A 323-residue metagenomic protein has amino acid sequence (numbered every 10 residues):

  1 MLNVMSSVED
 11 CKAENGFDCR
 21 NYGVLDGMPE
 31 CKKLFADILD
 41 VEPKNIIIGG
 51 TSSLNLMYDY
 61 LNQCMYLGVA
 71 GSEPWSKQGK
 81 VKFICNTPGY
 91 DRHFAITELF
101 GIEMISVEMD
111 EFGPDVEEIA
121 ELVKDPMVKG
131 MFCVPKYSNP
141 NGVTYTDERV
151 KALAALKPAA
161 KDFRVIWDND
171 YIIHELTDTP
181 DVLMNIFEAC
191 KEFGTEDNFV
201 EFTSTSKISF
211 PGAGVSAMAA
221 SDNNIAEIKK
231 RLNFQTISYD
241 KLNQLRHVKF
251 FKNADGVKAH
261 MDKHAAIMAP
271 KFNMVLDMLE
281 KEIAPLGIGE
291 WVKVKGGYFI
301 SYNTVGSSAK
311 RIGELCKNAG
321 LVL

Functional and structural regions predicted by a protein language model:
M1-D10, N233, K249-F251, T304 (+1 more regions): N-terminal basic, amphipathic alpha-helical segments
V8-K161, I173-G194, M268: Conserved core of the PLP fold type I
G49, C190-A269: Conserved core segment of the aminotransferase class I/II
K82, R164-V165, V200: Hydrophobic "anchor" residues on beta-strands that sit immediately upstream of conserved functional sites
D162, K252-V257, E280, R311: Inter-domain helical "communication" segments and dimerization helices that couple sensory or membrane-embedded modules
D168: Glycine-centered flexible beta-alpha turn that most often forms the glycine-rich phosphate-binding loop
D262-L276, I288-T304, I312-K317: Conserved glycine-rich beta-strand-loop-beta hairpin in the small C-terminal domain of fold type I
K317-L323: Conserved PLP cofactor-binding pocket of PLP-dependent enzymes
